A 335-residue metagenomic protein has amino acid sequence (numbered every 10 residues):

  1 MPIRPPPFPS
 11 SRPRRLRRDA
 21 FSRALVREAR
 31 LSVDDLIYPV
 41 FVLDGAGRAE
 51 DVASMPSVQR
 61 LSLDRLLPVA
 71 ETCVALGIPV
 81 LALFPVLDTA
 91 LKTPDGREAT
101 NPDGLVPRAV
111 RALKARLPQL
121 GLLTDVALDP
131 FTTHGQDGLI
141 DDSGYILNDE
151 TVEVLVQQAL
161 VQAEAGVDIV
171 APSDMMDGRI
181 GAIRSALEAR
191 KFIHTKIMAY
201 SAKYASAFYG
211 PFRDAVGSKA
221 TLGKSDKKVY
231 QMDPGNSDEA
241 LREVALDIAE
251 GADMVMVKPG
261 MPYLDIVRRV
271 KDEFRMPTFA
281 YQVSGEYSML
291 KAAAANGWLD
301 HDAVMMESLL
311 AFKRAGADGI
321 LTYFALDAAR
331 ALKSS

Functional and structural regions predicted by a protein language model:
M1-R27: N-terminal amphipathic/basic leader segments beginning at the initiator methionine
P2-P7, D19, S32-I37, L43-S335: Alpha/beta enzyme core
